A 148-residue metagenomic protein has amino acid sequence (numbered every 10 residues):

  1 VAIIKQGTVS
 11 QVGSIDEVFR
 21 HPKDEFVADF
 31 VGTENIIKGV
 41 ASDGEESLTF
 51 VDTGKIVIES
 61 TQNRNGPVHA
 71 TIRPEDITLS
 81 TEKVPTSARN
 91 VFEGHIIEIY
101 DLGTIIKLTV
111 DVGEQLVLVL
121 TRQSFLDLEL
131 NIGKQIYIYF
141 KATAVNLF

Functional and structural regions predicted by a protein language model:
V1-K55, E75: Internal alpha/beta loop-helix hairpins
K5, F92, V112: A cytosolic small-molecule/anion-sensing beta-strand core signal
R20, T53-I99, V119-F148: Glycine/charge-rich catalytic "coupling/switch" loops of P-loop NTPases
I36, V91, I105, Q115: Short coil/loop residues immediately preceding or within conserved phosphate-binding loops of NTP-utilizing enzyme
G39-S42, I99, V110: A structural signal for short hydrophobic beta-strand segments in well-ordered beta-sheet cores
G44-L48, I99-I105: Short, conserved beta-turn/loop elements at beta-strand boundaries and strand-helix junctions
L48-T53, T71, K107-G113, V119: Short, acidic/hydrophobic/Gly-rich beta-strand patch recurrent on exposed beta strands that often constitutes part
